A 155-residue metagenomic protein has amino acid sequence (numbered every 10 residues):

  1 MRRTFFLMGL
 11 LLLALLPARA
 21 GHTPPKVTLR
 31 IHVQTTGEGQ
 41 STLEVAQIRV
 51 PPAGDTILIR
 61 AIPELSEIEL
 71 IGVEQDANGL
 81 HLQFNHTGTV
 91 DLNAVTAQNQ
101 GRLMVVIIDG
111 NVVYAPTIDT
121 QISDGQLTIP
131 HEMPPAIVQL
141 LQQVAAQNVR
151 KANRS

Functional and structural regions predicted by a protein language model:
R2, R19-S155: Structural signature of multi-pass, alpha-helical inner-membrane proteins
R2-M8: Sec-dependent signal peptide recognition, specifically the positively charged N-region followed immediately by
L10-A18: Hydrophobic h-region of N-terminal signal peptides that target proteins for export in Gram-negative bacteria
